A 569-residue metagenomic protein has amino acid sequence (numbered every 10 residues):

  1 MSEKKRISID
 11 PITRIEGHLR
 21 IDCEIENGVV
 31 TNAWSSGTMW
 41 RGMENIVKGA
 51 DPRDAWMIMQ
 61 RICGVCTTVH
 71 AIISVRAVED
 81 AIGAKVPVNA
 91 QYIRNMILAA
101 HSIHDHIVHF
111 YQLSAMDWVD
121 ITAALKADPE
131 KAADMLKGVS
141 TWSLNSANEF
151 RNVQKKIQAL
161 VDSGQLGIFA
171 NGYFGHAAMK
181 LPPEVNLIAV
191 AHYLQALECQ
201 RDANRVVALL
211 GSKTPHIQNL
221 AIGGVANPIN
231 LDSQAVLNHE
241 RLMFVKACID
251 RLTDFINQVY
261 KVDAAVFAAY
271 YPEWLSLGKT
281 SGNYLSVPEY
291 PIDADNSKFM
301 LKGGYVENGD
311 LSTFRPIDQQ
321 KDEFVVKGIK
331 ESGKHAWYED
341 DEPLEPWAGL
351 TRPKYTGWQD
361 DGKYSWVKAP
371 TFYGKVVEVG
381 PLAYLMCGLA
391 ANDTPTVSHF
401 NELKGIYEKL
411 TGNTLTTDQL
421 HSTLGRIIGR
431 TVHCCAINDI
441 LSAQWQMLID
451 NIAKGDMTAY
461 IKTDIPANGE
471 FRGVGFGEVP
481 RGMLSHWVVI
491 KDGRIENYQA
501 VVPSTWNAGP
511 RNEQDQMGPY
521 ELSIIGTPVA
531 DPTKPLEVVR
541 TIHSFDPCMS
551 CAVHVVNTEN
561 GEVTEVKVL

Functional and structural regions predicted by a protein language model:
M1-R481, D492, V502-L569: Active-site bordering "gate/hinge" segments that shape substrate access to catalytic or cofactor-binding pockets
H486-K491: A translation/RNA-centric and nucleic-acid-associated enzymatic feature enriched in Class II aminoacyl-tRNA synthetases
E496: Catalytic-core signal marking the mid-to-C-terminal active-site face
